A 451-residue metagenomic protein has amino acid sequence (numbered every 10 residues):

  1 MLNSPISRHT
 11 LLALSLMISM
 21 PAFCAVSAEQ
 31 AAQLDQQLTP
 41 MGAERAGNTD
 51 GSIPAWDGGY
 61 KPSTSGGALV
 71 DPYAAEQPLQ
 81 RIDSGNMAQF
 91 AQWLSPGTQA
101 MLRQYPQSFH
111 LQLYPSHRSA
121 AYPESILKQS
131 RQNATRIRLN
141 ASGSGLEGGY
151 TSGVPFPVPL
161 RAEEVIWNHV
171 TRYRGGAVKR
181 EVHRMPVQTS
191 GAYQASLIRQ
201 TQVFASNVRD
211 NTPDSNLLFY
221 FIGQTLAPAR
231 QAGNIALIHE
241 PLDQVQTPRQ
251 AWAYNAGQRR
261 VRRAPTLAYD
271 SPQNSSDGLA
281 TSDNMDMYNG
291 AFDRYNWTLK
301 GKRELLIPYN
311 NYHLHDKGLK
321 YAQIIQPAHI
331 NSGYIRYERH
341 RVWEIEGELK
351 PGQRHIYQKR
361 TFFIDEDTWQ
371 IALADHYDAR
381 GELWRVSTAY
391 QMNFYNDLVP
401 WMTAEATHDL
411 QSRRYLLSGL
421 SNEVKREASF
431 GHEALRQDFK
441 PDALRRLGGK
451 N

Functional and structural regions predicted by a protein language model:
L2-L11: Bacterial N-terminal signal peptides that target proteins for export
L11-P21: Bacterial N-terminal signal peptides
A25, G66-P72, I126-N140, G257-P265 (+2 more regions): Charged/polar interaction segments and conserved charged motifs
A25-G59, S95, I222-G290, P327-E433: Gly/Pro-enriched, hydrophobic low-complexity segments that function as extracytoplasmic propeptides/linkers
A28-R249, N255: Solvent-exposed N-terminal domain segments of exported/luminal and surface proteins
E181-T189, Y193-A227, M285-F362, A372 (+1 more regions): Extended beta-strand-rich segments in extracellular/periplasmic secretory proteins, especially within noncatalytic
E423-N451: Long, C-terminal catalytic modules of enzymes
